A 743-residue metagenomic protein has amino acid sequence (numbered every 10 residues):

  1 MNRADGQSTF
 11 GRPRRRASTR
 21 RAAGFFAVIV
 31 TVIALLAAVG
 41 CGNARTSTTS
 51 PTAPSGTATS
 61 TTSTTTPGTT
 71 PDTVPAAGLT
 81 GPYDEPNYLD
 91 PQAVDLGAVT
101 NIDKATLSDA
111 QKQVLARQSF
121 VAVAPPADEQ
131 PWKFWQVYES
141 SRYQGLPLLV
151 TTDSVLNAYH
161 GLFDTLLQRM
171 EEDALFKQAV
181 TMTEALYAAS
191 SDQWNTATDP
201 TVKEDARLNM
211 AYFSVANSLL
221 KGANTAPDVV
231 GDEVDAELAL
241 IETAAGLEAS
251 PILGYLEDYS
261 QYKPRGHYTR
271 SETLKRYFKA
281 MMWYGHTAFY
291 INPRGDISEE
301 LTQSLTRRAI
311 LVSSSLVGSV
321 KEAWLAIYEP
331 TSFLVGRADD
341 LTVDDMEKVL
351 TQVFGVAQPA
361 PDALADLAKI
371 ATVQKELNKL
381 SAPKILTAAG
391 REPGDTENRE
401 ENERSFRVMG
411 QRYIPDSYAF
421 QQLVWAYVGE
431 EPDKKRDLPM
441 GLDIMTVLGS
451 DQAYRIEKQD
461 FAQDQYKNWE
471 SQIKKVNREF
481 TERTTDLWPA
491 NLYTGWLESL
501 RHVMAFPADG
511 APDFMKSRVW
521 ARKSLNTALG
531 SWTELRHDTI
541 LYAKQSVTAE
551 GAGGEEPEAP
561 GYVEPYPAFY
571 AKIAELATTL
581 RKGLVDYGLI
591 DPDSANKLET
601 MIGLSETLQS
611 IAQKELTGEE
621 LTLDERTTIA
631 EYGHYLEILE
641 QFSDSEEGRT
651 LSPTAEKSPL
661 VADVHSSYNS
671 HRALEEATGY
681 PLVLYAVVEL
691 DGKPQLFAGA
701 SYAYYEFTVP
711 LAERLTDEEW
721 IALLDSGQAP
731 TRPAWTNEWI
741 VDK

Functional and structural regions predicted by a protein language model:
M1-R20: N-terminal secretory signal peptides that target proteins for export/translocation
R20-I33: Sec-dependent N-terminal signal peptides
A37-G40: C-terminal motif of bacterial Sec signal peptides marking the signal peptidase cleavage site
G42-R45: Bacterial signal peptide processing site
S47-T69, T73: Extracellular mucin-like PTS domains
P67-K743: Long, non-catalytic protein-protein interaction scaffolds
